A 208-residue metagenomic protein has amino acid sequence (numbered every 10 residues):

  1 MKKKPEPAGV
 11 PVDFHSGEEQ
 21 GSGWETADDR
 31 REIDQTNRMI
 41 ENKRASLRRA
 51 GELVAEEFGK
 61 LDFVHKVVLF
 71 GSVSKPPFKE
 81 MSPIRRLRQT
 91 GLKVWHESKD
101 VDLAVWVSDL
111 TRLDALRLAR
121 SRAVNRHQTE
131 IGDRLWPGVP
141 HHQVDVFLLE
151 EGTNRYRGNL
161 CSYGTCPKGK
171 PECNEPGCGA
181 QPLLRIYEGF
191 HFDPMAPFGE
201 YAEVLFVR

Functional and structural regions predicted by a protein language model:
K2-S98, W106-R208: Catalytic core of pol beta-like nucleotidyltransferases
D102: Cell-envelope/extracellular polymer assembly enzymes that use nucleotide-activated donors
